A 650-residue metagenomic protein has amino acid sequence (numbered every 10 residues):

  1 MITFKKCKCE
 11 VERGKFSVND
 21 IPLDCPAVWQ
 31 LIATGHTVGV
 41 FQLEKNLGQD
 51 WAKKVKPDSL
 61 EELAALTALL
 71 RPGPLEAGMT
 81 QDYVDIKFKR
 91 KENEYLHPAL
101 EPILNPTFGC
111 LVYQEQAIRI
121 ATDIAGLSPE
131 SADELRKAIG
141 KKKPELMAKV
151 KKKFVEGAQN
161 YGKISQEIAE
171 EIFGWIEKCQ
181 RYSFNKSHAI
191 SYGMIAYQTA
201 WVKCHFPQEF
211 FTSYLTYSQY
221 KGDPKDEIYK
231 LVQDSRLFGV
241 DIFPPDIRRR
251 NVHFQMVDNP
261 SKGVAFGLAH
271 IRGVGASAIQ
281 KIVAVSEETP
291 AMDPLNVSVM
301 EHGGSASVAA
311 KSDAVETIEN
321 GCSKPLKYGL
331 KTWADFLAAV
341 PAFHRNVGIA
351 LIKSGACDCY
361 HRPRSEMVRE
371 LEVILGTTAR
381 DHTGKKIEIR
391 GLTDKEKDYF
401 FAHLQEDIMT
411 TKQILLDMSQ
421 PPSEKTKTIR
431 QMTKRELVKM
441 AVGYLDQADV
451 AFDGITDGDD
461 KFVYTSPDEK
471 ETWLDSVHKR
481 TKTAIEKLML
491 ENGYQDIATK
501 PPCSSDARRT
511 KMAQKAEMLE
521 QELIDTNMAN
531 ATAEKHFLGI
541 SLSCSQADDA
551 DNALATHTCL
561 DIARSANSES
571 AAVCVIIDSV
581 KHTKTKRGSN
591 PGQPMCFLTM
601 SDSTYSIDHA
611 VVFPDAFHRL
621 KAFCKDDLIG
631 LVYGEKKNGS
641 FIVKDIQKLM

Functional and structural regions predicted by a protein language model:
M1-M650: Noncatalytic, beta-rich nucleic-acid-contacting surfaces in large DNA/RNA-processing enzymes
